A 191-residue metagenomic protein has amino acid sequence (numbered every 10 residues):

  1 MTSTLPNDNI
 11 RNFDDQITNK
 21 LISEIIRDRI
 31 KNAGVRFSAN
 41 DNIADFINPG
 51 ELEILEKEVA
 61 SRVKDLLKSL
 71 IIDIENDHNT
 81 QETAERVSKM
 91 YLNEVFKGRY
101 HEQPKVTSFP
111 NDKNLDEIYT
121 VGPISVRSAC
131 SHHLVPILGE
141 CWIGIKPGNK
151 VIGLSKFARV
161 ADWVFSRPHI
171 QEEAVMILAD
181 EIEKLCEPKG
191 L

Functional and structural regions predicted by a protein language model:
T2-L191: A domain-level signal for the structural core that forms small-molecule/cofactor-binding pockets and catalytic centers
